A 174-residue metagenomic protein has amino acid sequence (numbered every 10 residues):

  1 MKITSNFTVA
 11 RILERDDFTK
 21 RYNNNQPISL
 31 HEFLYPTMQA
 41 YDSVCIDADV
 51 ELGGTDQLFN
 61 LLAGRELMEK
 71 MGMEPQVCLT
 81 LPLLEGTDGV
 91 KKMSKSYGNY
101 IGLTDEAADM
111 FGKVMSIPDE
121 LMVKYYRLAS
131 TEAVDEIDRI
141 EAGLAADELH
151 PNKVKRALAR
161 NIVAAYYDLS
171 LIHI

Functional and structural regions predicted by a protein language model:
M1-L81: Divalent-metal (Mg2+/Mn2+/Ca2+)-assisted nucleotide/phosphate chemistry catalytic cores
F59, L67-I172: Conserved nucleotide- and phosphate/pyrophosphate-binding catalytic cores in adenylate/nucleotidyl-handling enzymes
